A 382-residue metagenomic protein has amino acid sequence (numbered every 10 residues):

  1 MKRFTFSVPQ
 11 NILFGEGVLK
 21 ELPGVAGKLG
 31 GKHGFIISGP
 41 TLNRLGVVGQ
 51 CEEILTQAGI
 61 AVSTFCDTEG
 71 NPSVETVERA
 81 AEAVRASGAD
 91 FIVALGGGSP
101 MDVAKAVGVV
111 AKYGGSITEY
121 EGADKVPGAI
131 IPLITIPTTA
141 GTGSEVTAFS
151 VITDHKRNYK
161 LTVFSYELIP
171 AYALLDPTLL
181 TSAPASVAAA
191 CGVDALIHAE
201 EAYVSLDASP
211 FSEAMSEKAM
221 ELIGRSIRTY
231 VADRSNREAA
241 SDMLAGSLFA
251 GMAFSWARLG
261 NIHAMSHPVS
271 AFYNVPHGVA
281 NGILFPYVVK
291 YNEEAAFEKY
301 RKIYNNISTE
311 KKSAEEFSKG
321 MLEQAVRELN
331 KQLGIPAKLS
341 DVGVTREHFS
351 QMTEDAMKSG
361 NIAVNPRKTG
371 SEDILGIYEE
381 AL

Functional and structural regions predicted by a protein language model:
M1-L29: N-terminal amphipathic/basic leader segments beginning at the initiator methionine
K20-F35, I54-A58, A86: Glycine-rich phosphate/diphosphate-binding loops that line cofactor/substrate pockets in enzymes
N43-G115, T229-A240: N-terminal small/polar loop signature for handling phosphorylated ligands or for N-terminal nucleophile
E75-T178: Glycine/threonine-rich beta-strand-loop-alpha-helix active-site module that forms ligand/phosphate-binding
G141, L248-N281, S359-A363: Glycine-rich phosphate/pyrophosphate-binding beta-alpha loops
F149-A257: Carboxylate- and glycine-rich phosphate/diphosphate-binding segment that chelates Mg2+/Mn2+
F272-H348: Gly/Pro-rich interdomain helix-loop hinge
T345-L382: Short, amphipathic C-terminal "tail helix"
